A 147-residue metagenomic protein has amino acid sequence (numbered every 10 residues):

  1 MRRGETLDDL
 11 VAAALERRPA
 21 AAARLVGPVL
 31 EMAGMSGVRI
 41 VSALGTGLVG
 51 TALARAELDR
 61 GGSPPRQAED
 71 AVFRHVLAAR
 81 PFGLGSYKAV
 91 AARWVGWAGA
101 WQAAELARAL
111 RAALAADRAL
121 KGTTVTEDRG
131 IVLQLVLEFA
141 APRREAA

Functional and structural regions predicted by a protein language model:
G4-D9, A13, P19-A147: C-terminal alpha-helical interaction modules of replication/initiation AAA+ assemblies
